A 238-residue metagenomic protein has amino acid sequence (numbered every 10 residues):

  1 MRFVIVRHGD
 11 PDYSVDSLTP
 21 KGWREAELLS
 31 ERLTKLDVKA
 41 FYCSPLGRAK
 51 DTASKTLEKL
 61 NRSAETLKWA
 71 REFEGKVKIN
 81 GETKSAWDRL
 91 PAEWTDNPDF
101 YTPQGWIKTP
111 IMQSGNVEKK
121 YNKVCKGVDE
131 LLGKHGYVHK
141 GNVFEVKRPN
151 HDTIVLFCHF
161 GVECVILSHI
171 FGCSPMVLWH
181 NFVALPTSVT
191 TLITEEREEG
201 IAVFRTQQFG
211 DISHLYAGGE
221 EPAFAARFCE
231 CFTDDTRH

Functional and structural regions predicted by a protein language model:
M1-W69: Active-site-proximal alpha-helix that buttresses catalytic centers in soluble enzyme cores
G9, F160, G210-I212: Active-site metal-binding loops of divalent metal-dependent hydrolases
V15, T19, Y121, L178: Flexible, glycine- and charge-enriched loops at secondary-structure boundaries
K39-P45, F144, T153-L156: Short glycine-rich phosphate-binding loop at a beta-alpha junction
L46-K50, F160-G161, P186: Alpha-helix N-cap/helix-start capping motif
N61-H135: Phosphate-handling substructures
F73-D88, E93, V143-T153, V165-H238: Acidic, low-complexity terminal tails and accessory targeting/binding regions of phosphate-metabolizing enzymes
D129-R148: Alpha/beta-hydrolase fold catalytic core
